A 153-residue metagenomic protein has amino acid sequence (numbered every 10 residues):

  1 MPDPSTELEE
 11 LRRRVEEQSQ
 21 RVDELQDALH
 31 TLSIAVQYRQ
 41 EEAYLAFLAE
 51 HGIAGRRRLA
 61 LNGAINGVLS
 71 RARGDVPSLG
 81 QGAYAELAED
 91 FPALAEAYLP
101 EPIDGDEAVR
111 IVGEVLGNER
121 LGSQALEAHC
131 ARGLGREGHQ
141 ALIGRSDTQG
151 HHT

Functional and structural regions predicted by a protein language model:
M1, I53-R56, L61, Q124 (+1 more regions): Generic low-polarity alpha-helical segments
M1-A43: Long, leucine- and charge-enriched amphipathic alpha-helices that form heptad-repeat coiled-coil/leucine-zipper-like
M1-S5, I65, Q81, T148-T153: Polar low-complexity intrinsically disordered regions
P4, L8, E41, R58 (+4 more regions): Short amphipathic alpha-helical segments that mediate assembly, nucleic-acid/protein binding, or membrane association
E24, Y38, G74, S78 (+1 more regions): Intrinsically disordered or highly flexible coil/loop and linker segments, enriched in small and charged/polar residues
H30, I34, G67, P77-G80 (+4 more regions): A sequence-level detector of short, solvent-exposed, charge-rich linear segments
L48-L116: Domain-scale macromolecular recognition modules
F91-T153: Amphipathic alpha-helical binding modules
